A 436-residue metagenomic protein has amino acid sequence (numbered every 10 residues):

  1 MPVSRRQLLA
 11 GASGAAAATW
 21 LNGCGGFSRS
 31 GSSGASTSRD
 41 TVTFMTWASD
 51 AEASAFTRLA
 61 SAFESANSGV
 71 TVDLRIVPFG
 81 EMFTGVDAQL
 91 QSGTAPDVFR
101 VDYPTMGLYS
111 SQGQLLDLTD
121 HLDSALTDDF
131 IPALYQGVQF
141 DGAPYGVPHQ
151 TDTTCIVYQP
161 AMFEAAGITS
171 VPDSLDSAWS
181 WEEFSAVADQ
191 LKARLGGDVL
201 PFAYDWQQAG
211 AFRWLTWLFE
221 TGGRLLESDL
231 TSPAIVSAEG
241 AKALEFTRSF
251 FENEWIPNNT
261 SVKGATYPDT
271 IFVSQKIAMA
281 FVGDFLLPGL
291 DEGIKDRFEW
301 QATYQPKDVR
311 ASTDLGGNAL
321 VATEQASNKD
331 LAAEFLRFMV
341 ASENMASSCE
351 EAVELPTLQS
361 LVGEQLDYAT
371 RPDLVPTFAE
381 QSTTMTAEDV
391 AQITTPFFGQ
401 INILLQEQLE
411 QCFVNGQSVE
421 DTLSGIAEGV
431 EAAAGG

Functional and structural regions predicted by a protein language model:
M1-L108, S124-T127, S170, K307-R310 (+6 more regions): Conserved N-terminal structural module of periplasmic/extracytoplasmic solute-binding proteins
F27, A143-H149, T154, S180-P233 (+1 more regions): Extracytoplasmic/periplasmic solute-binding protein
S61, S65-A66, A166, E252-W255 (+3 more regions): Extracytoplasmic/periplasmic substrate-recognition and gating elements
I76-G85, P104, A178-E183, T260-V273: Short helix-initiation/N-cap motifs at beta->coil->alpha
Y103-C155, W217, E299-T303, D367-D373 (+1 more regions): Hinge/lid segment of periplasmic solute-binding proteins
T119-F130, D173-S177, L200-Y204, G223-K242 (+3 more regions): Short, solvent-exposed loop/beta-turn-alpha elements that line the ligand-binding surface or hinge of extracytoplasmic
V187-D189, D229-S261, Q305: Glycine-centered hinge/linker elements that transmit conformational signals in sensory and ligand-binding systems
D296, W300-T303, E350-I403: Long, aromatic- and glycine/proline-rich binding clefts that accommodate carbohydrate-like moieties
